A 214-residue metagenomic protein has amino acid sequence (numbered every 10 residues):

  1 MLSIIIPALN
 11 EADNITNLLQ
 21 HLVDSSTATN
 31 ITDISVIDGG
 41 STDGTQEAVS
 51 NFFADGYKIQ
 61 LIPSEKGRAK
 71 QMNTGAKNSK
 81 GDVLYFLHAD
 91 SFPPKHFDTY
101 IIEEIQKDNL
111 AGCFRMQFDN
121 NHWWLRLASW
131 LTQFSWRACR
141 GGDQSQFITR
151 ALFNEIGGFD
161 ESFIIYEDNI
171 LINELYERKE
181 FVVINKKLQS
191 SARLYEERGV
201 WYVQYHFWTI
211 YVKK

Functional and structural regions predicted by a protein language model:
M1-S3, D33, I170: Cell-envelope/extracellular polymer assembly enzymes that use nucleotide-activated donors
E11-S26: Short, well-formed alpha-helical segments that are part of the catalytic scaffolds of diverse glycosyltransferases
H21, D38-Q46, S91-F92: A conserved acidic beta->alpha catalytic loop
I31-G40, I62-S64: Short beta-strand/loop segment that forms part of the nucleotide-sugar
G44, A89-E103, N173: Acidic donor-binding/catalytic loop of UDP-sugar-dependent glycosyltransferases, especially processive GT2
I62-S79: Glycine-rich, basic loop-to-helix element that forms the pyrophosphate-binding segment of sugar-nucleotide handling
L84: Short aromatic/hydrophobic "clamp" motif used to bind/position activated sugar donors
K95-W123: Conserved donor NDP-sugar-binding/catalytic core segment of glycosyltransferases
